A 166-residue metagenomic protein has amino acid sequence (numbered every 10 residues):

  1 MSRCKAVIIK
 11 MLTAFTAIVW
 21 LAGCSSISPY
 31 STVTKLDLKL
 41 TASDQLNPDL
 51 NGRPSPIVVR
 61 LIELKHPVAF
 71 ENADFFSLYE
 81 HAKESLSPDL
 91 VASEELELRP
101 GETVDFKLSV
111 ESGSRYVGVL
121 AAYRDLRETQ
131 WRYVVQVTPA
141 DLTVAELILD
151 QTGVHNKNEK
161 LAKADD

Functional and structural regions predicted by a protein language model:
S2-T13: Bacterial N-terminal signal peptides that target proteins for export
W20-G23: C-terminal motif of bacterial Sec signal peptides marking the signal peptidase cleavage site
S25-S28: Bacterial signal peptide processing site
K39-L50: Short amphipathic, basic-aromatic surface patches that mediate peripheral association with negatively charged
S43-Q45, Q136-D166: Extracellular beta-sheet/turn segments enriched in Thr/Pro/Gly and aliphatic residues
N51-R60: Short coil-to-beta strand junction motifs in C2/discoidin
A73-V110: Tryptophan-paired
S114-R124: A short, solvent-exposed beta-strand micro-motif common in secreted/extracellular proteins
